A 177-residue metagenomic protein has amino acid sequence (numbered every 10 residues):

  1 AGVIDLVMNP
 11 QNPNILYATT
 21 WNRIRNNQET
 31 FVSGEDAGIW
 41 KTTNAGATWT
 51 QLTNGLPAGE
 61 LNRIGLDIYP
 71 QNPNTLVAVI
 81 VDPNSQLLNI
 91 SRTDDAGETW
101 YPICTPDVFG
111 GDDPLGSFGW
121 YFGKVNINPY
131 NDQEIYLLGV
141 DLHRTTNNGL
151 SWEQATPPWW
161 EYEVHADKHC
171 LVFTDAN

Functional and structural regions predicted by a protein language model:
A1-N177: Beta-propeller blade termini and top-face loops
